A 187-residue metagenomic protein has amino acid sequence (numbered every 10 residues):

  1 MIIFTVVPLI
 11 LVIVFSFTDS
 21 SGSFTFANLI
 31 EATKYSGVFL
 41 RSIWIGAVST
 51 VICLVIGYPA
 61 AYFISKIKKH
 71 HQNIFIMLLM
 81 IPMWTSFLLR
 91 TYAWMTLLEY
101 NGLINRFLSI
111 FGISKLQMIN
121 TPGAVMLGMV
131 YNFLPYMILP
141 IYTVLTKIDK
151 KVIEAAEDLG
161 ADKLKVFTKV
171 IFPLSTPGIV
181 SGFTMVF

Functional and structural regions predicted by a protein language model:
M1-S20, A32-T146, V170-F187: Membrane-water interface segments at the C-terminal ends of transmembrane alpha-helices in multi-pass inner-membrane
S21-F26: Extracytoplasmic catalytic/substrate-binding loops of multi-pass membrane glycan-assembly enzymes
I148-V152: Short glycine/proline-centered loop/turn elements that form peptide/ligand docking sites
A156: The alpha-helix within a helix-turn-helix
L159-G160, P173: Glycine/proline-centered hinge or cleavage motifs at structural transition points of membrane proteins
